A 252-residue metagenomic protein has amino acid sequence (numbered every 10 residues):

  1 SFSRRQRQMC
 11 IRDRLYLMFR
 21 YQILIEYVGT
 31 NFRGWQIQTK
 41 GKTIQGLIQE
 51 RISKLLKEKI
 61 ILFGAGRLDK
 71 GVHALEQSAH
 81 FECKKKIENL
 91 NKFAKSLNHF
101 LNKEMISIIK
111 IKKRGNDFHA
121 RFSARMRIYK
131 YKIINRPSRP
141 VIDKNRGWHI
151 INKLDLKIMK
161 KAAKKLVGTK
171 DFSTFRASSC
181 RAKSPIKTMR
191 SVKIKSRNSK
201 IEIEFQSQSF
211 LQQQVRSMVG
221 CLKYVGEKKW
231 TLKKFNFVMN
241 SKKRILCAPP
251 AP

Functional and structural regions predicted by a protein language model:
S1-R14: Single conserved hydrophobic/aromatic residue that forms the stacking wall/gate of nucleotide- or nucleobase-binding
Y16-P252: Structured-RNA-binding interfaces characteristic of tRNA pseudouridine synthases
